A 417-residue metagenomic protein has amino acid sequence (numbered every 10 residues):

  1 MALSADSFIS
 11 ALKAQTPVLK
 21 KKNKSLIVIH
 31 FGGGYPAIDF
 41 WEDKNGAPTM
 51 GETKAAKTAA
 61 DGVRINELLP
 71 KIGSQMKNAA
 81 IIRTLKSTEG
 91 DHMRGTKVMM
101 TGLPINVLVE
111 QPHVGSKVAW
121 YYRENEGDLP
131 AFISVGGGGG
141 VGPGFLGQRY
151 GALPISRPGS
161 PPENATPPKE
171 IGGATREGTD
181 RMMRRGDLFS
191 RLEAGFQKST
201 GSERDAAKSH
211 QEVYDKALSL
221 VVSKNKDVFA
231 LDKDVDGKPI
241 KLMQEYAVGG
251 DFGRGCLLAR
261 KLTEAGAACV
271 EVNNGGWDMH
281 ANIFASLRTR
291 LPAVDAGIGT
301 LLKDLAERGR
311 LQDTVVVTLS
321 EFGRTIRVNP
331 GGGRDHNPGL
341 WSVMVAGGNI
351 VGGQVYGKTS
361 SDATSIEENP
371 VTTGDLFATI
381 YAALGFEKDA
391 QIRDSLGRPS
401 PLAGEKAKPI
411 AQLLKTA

Functional and structural regions predicted by a protein language model:
M1-A417: Ligand-binding pockets and gating/stacking loops
